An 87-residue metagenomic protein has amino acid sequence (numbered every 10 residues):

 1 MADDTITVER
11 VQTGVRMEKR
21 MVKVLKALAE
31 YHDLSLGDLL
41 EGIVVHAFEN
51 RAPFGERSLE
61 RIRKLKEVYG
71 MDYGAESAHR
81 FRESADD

Functional and structural regions predicted by a protein language model:
M1-K19, K26-A29, K66-E76, R80-D87: Short Lys/Arg-rich basic patches
K19-R20, L34: A generic structural signal for alpha-helix starts
V22-K23, D38: A generic alpha-helix surface/boundary motif
V24-A27, G42: Residue-level signal for well-ordered alpha-helical scaffold segments within enzymatic catalytic domains
H32-L59: Short, basic amphipathic alpha-helical segments that act as recognition/interaction helices in nucleic-acid-binding
H46-F48, L59, R63-D72: A compact, surface-exposed functional segment
